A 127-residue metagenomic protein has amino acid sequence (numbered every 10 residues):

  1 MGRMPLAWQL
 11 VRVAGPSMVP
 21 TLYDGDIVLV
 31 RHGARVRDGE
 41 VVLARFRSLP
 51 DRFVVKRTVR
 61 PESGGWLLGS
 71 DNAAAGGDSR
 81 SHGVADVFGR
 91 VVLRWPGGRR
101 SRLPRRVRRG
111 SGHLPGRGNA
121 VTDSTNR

Functional and structural regions predicted by a protein language model:
M1-R127: Extended hydrophobic leader/signal-anchor segments used for secretion and membrane insertion
